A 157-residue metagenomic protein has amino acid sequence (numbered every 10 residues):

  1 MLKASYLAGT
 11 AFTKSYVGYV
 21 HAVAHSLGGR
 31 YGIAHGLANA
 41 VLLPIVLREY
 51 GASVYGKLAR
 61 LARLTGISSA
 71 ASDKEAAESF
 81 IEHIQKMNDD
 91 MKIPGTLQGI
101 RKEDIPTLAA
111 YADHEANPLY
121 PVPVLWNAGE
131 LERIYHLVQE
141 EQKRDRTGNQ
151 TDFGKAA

Functional and structural regions predicted by a protein language model:
M1-K86: Active-site segments that bind and position negatively charged phosphate/pyrophosphate groups
L58, S68-A157: C-terminal charged capping/lid subdomain of soluble metabolic enzymes
